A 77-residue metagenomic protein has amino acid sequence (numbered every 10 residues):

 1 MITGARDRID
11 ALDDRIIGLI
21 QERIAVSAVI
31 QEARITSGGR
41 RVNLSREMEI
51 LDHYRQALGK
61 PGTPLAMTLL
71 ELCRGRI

Functional and structural regions predicted by a protein language model:
M1-I77: Domain-level signature for soluble enzymes in the chorismate/prephenate branch of the shikimate pathway
